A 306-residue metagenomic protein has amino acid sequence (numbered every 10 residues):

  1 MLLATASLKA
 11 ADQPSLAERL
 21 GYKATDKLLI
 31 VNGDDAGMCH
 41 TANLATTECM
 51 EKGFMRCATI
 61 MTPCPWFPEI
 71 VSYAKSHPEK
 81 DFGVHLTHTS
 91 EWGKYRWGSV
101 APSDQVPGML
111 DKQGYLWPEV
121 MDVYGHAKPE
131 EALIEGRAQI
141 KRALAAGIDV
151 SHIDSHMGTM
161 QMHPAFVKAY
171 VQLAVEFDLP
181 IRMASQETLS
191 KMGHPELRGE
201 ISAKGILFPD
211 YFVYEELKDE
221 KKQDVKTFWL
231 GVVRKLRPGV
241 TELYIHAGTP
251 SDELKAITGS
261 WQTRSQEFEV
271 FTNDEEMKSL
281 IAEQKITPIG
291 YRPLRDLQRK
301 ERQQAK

Functional and structural regions predicted by a protein language model:
M1, L8-I30: N-terminal pre-catalytic segment of deacetylase/amide-hydrolase enzymes
R19-G21, T46-K52, E69-D81, G98-D111 (+3 more regions): Acidic (Asp/Glu)-rich catalytic clusters
L28-I30, M55-T59, E79-H85, V150-D154 (+3 more regions): Structural preference for beta-strand elements that scaffold enzyme active sites
A36, P63, H85-E91, H156-G158 (+4 more regions): Active-site beta-loop-alpha junctions enriched in small/polar residues
H40-C64: A short alpha/beta connector and helix-capping loop motif
W97-V123, G259-Q262: Active-site gating loops and adjacent loop-to-helix segments of metal-dependent hydrolytic enzymes
P129-L207, F212, D219-K222, R234: Catalytic domains of cell-wall/extracellular-matrix polysaccharide-remodeling enzymes, centered on de-N-acetylation
I181-A184, I257-K306: C-terminal domain-boundary segment and adjacent tail
